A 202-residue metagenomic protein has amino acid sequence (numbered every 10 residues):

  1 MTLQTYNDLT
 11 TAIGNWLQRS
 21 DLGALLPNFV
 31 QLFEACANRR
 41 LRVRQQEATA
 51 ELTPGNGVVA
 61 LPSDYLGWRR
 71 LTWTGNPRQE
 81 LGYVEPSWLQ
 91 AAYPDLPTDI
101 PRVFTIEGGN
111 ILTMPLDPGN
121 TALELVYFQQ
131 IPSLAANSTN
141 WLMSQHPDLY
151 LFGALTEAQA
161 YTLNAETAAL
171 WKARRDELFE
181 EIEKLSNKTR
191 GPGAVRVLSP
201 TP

Functional and structural regions predicted by a protein language model:
M1-P202: Glycine-enriched, solvent-exposed interface loops adjoining structured elements
